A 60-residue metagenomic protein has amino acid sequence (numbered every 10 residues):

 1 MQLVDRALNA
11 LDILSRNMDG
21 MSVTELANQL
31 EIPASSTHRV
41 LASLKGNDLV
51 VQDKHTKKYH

Functional and structural regions predicted by a protein language model:
M1-H60: N-terminal helix-turn-helix
